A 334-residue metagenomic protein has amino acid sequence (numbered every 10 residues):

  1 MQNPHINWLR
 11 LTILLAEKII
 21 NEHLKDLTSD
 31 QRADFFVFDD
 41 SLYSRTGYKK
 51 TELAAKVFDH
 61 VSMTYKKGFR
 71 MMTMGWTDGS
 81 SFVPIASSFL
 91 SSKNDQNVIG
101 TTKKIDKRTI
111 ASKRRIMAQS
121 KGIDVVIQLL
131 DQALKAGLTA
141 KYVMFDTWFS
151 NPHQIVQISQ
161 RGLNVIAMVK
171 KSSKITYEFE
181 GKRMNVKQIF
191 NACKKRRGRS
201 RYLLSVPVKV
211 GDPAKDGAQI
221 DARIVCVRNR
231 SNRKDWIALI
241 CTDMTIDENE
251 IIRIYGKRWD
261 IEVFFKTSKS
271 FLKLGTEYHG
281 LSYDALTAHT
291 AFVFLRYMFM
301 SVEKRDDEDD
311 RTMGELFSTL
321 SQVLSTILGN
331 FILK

Functional and structural regions predicted by a protein language model:
Q2-N3, A140: Alpha/propeptide regions of enzymes that mature by internal proteolysis
N3-N94, P207: Active-site-proximal, Lys/Arg-enriched surface segment that forms a nucleic-acid-binding/basic interface patch
T12, Q31-R32, K49, L90-K334: Single, function-defining residue in the core of a domain
